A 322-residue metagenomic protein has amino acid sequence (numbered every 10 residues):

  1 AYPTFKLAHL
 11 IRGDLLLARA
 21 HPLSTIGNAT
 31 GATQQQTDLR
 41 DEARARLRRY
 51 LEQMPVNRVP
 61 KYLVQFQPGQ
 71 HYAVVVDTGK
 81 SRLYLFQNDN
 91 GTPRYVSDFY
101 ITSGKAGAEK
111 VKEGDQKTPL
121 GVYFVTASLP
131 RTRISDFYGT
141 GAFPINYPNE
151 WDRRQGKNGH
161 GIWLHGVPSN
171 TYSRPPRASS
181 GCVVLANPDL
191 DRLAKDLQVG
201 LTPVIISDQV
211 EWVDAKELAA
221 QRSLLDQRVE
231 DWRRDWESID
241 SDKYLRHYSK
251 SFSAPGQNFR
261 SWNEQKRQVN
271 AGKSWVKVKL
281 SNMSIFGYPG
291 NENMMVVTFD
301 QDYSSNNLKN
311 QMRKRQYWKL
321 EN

Functional and structural regions predicted by a protein language model:
L16-V59, W275-V278: Alpha-helical linker/edge segments of TPR/alpha-solenoid repeat scaffolds and analogous pre-/post-domain helices
L51-W163, P168-S173: Gly/Pro-biased beta-strand-loop elements
L129-E230: Exported/periplasmic cell-wall-interacting domains
S238-P255: Short, well-ordered alpha-helical segments enriched in acidic and aromatic residues
Q265-R315: Surface-exposed, charged secondary-structure patches
